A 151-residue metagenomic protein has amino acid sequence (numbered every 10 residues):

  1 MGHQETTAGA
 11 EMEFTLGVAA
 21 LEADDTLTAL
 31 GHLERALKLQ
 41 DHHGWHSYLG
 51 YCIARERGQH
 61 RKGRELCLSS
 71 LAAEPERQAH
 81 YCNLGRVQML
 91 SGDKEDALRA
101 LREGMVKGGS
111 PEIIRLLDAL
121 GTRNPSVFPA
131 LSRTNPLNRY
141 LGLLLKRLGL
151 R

Functional and structural regions predicted by a protein language model:
M1-A8, G142-R151: Long, contiguous interaction/recruitment modules in multidomain scaffold/adaptor proteins
M1-M12, R35-A36, Q40, V127 (+1 more regions): TPR-adjacent "capping" and linker segments in tetratricopeptide-repeat scaffold/adaptor proteins
A10, L49, R64, L84 (+2 more regions): Heptad-repeat amphipathic alpha-helical coiled-coil interaction surface used for oligomerization/assembly
E11-E22, T26-A79: Alpha-helical adaptor scaffolds
E22, D118, T122-P125, K146 (+1 more regions): Generic surface-pattern signal
E65-C67, H80-N83, R99-A100, R115-L116 (+2 more regions): Short, charged low-complexity intrinsically disordered segments located at boundaries of structured domains
S70-E95: Mid-chain, well-packed structural core segment of small domains
R86-R139: TPR/TPR-like (Sel1-like) alpha-helical repeat modules
